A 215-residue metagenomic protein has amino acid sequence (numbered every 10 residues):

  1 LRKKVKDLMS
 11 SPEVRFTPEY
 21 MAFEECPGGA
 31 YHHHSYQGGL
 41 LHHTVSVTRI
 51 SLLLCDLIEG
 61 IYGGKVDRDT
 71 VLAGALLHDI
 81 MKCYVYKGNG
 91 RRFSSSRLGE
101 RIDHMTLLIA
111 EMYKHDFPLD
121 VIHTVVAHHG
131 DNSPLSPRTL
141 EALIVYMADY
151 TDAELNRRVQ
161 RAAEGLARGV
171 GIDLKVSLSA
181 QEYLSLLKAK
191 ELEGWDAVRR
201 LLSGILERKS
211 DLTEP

Functional and structural regions predicted by a protein language model:
L1-S94: Acidic/His-rich, divalent-metal-binding segments that scaffold phosphate/diphosphate chemistry
K4-D7, D120, A197: Exposed alpha-helical structural elements
L41, K65, G99-I102, H115 (+1 more regions): Short, amphipathic alpha-helical segments
E59-G63, F117, E207: Residue-level recognition of short, structured coil/turn motifs that connect secondary structure elements
I61, K114, E214-P215: Short basic coil micro-motifs at the edges of alpha-helical modules that engage polyanionic partners
V71-L72, T106-R168: Histidine/acidic-rich helix-loop-helix segments that form or flank divalent-metal centers in metalloenzyme catalytic
R92-K114, E164-S185, K190-A197: Divalent-cation-assisted or electrostatically stabilized phosphate/pyrophosphate-binding catalytic cores
L192-P215: Non-catalytic terminal regions of proteins
